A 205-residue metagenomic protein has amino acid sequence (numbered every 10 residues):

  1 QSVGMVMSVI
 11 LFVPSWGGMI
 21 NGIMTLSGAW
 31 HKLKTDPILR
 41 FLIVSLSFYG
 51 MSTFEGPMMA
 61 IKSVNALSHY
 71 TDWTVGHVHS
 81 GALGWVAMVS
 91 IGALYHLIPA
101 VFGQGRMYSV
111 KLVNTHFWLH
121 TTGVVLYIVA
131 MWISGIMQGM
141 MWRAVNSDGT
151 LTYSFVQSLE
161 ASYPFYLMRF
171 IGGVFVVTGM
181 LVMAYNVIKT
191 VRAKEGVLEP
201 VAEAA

Functional and structural regions predicted by a protein language model:
G4-T25, L39-K62, V75-F102, V110-Q157 (+1 more regions): Hydrophobic cores of alpha-helical transmembrane segments in multi-pass integral membrane proteins
W30-I38: Histidine/acidic residue-rich metal-binding segments in metalloenzymes
N65-T74: Flexible, glycine/threonine-enriched loop-and-boundary segments that flank and lead into catalytic domains of large
E195-A205: Short, highly charged, low-complexity non-transmembrane loops/tails of multi-pass membrane proteins
